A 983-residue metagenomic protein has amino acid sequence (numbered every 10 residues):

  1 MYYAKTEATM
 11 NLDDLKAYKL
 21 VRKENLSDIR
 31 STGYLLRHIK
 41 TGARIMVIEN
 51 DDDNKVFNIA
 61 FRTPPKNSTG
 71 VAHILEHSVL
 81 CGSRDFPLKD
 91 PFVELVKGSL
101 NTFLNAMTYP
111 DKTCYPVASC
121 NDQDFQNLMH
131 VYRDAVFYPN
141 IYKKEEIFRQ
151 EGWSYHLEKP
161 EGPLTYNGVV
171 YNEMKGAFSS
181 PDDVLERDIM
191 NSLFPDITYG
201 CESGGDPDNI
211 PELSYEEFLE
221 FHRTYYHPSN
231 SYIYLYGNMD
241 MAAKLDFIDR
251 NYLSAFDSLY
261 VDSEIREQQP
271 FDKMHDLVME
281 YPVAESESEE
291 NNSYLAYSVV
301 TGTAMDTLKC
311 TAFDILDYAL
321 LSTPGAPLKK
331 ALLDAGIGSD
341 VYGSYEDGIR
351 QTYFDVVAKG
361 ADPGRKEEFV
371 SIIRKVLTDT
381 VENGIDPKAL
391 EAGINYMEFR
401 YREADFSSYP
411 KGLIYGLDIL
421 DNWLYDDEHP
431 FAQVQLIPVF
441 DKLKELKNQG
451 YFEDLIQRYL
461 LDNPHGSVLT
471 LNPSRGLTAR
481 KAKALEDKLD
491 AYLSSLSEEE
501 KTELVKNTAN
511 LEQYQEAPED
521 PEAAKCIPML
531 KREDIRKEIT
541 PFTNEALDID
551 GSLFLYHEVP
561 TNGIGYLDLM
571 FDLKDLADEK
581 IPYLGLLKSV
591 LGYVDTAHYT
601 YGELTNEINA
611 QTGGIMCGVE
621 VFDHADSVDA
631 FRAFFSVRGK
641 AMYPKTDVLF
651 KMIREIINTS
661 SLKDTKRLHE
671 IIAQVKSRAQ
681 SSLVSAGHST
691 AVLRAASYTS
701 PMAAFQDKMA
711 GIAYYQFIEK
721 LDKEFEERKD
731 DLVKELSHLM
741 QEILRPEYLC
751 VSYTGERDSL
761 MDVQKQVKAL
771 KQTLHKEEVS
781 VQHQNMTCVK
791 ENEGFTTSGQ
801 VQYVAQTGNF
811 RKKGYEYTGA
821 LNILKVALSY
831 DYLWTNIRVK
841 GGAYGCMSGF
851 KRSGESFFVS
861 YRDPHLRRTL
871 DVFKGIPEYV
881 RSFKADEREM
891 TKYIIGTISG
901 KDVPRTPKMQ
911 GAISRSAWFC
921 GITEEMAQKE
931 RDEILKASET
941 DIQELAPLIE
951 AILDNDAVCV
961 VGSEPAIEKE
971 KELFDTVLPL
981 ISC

Functional and structural regions predicted by a protein language model:
Y2-V56: Non-catalytic terminal extensions that flank enzyme cores
E49-D51, N58-A60, Y171, K175-S179 (+10 more regions): His/Glu-based metal-binding/catalytic segments typifying zinc-dependent metallopeptidases
N54-P64, D90-Y138, E145-H156, D183-D208 (+13 more regions): M16 family metallopeptidases and their MPP-like homologs
V71, L75-V79, L587: Active-site His/Glu-centered metal-binding helix of metallohydrolases
F103, L219-R223, P282-E285, L328 (+11 more regions): Generic recognition of flexible, low-complexity loop/linker segments
K159-N230, Y234-Y252, F256-A284, E289-N291 (+1 more regions): Hydrophobic, small-residue-rich alpha-helical packing segments that form membrane-like cores
N167, L219-N251, L732-V767, D954: Non-catalytic, conformational "gating/processing" segments within enzyme and secreted inhibitor domains
E220, Y232, M241-Y260, N383 (+2 more regions): Extended, regular secondary-structure scaffolds
